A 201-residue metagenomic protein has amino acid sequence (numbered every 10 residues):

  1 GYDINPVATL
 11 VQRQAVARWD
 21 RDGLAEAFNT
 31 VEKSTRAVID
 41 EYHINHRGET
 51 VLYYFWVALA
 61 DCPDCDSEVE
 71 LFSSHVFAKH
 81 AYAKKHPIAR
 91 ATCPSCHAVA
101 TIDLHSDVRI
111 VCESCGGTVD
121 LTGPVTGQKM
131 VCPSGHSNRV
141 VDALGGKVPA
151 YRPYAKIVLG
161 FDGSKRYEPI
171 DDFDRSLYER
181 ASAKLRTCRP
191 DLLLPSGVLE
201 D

Functional and structural regions predicted by a protein language model:
G1-D201: Charged, often flexible domain-edge or linker segments that flank or initiate folded functional domains
